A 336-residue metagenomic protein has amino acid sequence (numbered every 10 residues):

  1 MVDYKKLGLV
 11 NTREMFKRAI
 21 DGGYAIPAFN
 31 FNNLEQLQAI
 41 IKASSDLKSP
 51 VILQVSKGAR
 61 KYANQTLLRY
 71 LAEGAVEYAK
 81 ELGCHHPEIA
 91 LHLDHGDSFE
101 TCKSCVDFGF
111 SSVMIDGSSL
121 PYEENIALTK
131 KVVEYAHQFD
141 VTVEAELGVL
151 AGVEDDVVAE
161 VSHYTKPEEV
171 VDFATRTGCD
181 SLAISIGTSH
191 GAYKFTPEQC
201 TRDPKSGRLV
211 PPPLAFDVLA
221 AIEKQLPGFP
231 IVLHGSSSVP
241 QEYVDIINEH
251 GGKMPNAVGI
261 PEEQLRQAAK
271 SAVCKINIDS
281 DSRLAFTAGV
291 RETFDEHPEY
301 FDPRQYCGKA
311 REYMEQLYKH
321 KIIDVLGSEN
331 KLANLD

Functional and structural regions predicted by a protein language model:
M1-P27, Y300-F301: Generic N-terminal amphipathic, Lys/Arg-enriched alpha-helix
D3, Y24-N32, A59, Q305 (+1 more regions): A short N-terminal beta->alpha junction/helix N-cap motif
V10-D21, L34-A59, Q65-H86, H95-P230 (+6 more regions): Alpha/beta enzyme core
I26-N30, L91-H92, M114, I231-L233 (+2 more regions): Short catalytic-loop micro-motif centered on adjacent basic/acidic residues
L53, R60-N64, L265, C274-P298 (+2 more regions): Shared catalytic-loop signature of beta/alpha-barrel
G235-S238, V258, I278-S282: Short acidic/histidine-rich active-site segments
G289-D336: Extended, intrinsically disordered, low-complexity segments
